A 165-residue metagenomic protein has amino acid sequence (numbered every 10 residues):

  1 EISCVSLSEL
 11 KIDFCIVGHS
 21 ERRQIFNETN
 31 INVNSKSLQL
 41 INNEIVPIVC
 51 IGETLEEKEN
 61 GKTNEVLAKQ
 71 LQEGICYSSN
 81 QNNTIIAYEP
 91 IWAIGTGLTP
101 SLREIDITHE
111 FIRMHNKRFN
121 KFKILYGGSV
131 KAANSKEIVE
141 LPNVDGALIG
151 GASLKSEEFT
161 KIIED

Functional and structural regions predicted by a protein language model:
E1-D165: Active-site loop-to-helix "anion-binding N-cap" substructures in soluble metabolic enzymes
